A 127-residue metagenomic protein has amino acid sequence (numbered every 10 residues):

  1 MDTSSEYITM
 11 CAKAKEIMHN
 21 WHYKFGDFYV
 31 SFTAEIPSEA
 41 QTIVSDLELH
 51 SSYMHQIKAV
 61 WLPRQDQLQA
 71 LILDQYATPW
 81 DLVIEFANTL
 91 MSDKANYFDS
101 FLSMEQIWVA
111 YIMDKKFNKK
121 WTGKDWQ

Functional and structural regions predicted by a protein language model:
M1-Q127: Glycine-rich anion-binding surface patch
